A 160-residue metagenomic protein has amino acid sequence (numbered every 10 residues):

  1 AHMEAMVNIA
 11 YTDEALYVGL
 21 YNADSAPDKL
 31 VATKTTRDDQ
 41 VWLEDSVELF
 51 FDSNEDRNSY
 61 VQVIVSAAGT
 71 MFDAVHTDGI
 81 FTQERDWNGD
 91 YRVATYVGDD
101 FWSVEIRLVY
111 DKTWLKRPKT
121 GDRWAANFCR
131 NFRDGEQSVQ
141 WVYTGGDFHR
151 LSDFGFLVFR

Functional and structural regions predicted by a protein language model:
A1-R160: Structural preference for beta-rich elements and adjacent junctions enriched in aromatics
